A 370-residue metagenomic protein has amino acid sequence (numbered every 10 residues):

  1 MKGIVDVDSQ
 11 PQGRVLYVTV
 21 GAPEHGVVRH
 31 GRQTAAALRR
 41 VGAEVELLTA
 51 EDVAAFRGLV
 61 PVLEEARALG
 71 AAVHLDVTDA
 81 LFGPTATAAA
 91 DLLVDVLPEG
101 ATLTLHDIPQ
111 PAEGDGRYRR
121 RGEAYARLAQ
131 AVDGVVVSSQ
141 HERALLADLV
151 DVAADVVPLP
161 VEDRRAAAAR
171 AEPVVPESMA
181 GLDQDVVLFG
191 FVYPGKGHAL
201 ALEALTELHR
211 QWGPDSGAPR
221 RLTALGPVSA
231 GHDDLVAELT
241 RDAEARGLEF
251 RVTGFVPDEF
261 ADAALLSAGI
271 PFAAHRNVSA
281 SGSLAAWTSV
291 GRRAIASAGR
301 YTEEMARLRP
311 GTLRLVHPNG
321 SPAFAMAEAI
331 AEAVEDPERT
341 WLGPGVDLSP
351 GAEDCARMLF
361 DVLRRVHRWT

Functional and structural regions predicted by a protein language model:
R29-Q33, Y193-R210, A285: A conserved mid-protein helix/loop that constitutes part of the nucleotide-sugar donor-binding site
L92-V96, R117-G134: Membrane-proximal helix-turn-helix segments that form the acceptor-binding/catalytic region of lipid-linked
Q130-E172: Donor nucleotide-sugar binding/catalytic pocket of nucleotide-sugar-dependent glycosyltransferases
V175-K196, L202-L205, L222-T223: Conserved donor-binding/catalytic core segment of Leloir-type glycosyltransferases
P219-A237, G254: Glycosyltransferase donor-sugar binding loop
V236-V256: Nucleotide-activated donor-binding/catalytic signature segment of Leloir-type glycosyltransferases, i.e., the conserved
A263-S279: Acidic donor-binding loop of glycosyltransferase active sites
S321-A325, V334-T370: A charged, aromatic-enriched C-terminal amphipathic alpha-helix characteristic of glycosyltransferases across folds
